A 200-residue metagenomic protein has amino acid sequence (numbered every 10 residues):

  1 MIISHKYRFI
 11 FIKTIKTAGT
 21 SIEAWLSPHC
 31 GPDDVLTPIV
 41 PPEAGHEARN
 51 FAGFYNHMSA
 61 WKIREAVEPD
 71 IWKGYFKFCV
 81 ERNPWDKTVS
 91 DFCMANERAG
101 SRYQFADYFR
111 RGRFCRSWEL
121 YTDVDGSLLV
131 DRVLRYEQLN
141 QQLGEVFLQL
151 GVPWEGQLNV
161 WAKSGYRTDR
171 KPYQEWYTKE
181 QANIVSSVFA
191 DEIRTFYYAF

Functional and structural regions predicted by a protein language model:
M1-F200: Membrane-interface amphipathic segments in extracytoplasmic regions
